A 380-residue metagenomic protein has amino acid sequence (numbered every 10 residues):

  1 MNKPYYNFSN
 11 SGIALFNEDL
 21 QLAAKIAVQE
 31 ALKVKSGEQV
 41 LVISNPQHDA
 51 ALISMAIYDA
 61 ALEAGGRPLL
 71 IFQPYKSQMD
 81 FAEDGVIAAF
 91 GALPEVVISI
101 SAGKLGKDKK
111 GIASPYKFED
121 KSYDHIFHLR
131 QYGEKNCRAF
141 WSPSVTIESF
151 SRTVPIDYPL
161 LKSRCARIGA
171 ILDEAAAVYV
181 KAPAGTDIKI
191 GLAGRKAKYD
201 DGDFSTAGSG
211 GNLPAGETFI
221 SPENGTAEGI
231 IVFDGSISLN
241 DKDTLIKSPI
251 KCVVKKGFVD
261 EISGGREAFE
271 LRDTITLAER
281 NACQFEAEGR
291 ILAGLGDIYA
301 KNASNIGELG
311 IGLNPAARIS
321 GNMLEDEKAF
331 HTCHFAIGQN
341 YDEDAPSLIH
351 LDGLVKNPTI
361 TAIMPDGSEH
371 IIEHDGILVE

Functional and structural regions predicted by a protein language model:
M1-I230, S236-D241, L245-K247, E286 (+1 more regions): Active-site bordering "gate/hinge" segments that shape substrate access to catalytic or cofactor-binding pockets
K33, N224, C252, Y299-N302: Generic structural signal for beta-strand residues in well-ordered domains
K104, P315, Q339-Y341: Acidic, glycine-rich active-site loops and adjacent beta-strand->loop/helix elements that engage anionic groups
N224-T274, E279: Oxyanion-binding "anion nests"
E228, K247-P249, K256, S304-E308 (+2 more regions): Active-site lining segments that contact anionic ligands and/or coordinate catalytic metals
E261-I337: Dual-mode signal for accessory low-complexity, basic/Gly-rich regions
T332-E380: Intrinsically disordered terminal and processing segments
